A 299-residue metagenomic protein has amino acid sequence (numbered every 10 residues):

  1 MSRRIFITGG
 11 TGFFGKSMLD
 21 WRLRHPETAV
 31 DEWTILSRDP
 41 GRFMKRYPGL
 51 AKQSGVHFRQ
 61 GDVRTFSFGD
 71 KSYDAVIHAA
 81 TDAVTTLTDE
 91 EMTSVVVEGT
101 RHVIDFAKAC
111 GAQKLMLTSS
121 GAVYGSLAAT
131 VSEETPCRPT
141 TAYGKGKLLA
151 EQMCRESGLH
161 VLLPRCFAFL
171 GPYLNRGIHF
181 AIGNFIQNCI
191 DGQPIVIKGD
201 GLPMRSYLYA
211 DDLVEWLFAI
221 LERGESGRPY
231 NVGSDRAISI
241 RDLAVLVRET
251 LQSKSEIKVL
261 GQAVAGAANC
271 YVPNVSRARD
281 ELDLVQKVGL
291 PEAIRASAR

Functional and structural regions predicted by a protein language model:
I5-T28: N-terminal Rossmann NAD(P)H-binding glycine-rich loop of SDR-like oxidoreductase domains
V56-V95: NAD(P)H-binding glycine-rich loop region in Rossmannoid oxidoreductase-like domains and their noncatalytic homologs
A75-V76, L87-L115: NAD(P)-cofactor binding segment of oxidoreductase domains
R101-A142: Conserved Rossmann-fold NAD(P)-dependent oxidoreductase catalytic core, especially the SDR/UDP-sugar
S120, E151-Y173: Conserved beta-loop-beta element that borders a ligand/cofactor-binding pocket
Y124-G125, T141, R165-F180: Flexible, glycine-rich beta-alpha linker
L148, L170-G183, Q193, K198 (+5 more regions): Glycine/proline-rich active-site loop of Rossmann-fold NAD(P)-dependent oxidoreductases
A210, P229, A263-P291, A296: Conserved C-terminal active-site "lid" loop/helix of NAD(P)H-dependent oxidoreductases that clamps the redox cofactor
